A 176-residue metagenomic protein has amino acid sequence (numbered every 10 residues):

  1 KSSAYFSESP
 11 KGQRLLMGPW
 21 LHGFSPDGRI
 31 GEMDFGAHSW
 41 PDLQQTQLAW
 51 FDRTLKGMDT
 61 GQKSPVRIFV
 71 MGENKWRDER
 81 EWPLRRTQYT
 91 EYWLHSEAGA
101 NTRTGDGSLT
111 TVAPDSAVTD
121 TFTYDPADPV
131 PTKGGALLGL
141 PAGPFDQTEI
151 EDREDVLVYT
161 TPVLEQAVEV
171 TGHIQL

Functional and structural regions predicted by a protein language model:
S2-Q13: Active-site-adjacent alpha-helix of alpha/beta-hydrolase-fold enzymes
L15-W20, V70-M71: Short glycine-rich catalytic loops that host catalytic nucleophiles or stabilize transition states across multiple
G18-S25, R29-M33: Histidine-bearing beta->alpha loop at or near hydrolase active sites
E32-L176: C-terminal, loop-rich substrate-recognition/catalytic regions characterized by aromatic stacking residues
